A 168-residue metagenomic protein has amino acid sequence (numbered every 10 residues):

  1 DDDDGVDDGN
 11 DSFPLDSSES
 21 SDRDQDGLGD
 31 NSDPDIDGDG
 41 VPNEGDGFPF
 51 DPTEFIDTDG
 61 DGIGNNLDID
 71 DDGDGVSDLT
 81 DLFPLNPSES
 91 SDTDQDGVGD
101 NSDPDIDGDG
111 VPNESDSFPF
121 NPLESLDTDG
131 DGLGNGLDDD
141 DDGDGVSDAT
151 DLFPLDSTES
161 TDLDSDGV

Functional and structural regions predicted by a protein language model:
D1-V168: Extracellular calcium-associated, cysteine-rich motifs in secreted modular proteins
